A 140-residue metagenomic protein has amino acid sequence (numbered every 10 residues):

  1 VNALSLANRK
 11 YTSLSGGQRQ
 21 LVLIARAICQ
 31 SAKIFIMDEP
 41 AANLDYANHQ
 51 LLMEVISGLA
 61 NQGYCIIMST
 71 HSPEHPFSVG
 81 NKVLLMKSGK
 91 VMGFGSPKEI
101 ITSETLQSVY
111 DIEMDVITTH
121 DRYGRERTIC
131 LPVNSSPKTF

Functional and structural regions predicted by a protein language model:
V1-L6: Conserved ABC ATPase "signature" region
K10-L14, Q18: Conserved ABC ATPase signature
A27-I28: ABC ATPase C-loop
F35-D38: Catalytic Walker B motif of ABC-type/P-loop ATPase nucleotide-binding domains
T70-H71: H-loop/switch region of ABC-family ATPase nucleotide-binding domains
P76-S78: A short, surface-exposed alpha-helical micro-motif characterized by mixed small hydrophobic and charged/polar residues
V83-S96: H-loop (His-switch) and adjacent beta-strand-loop-beta switch element of ABC-type ATPase nucleotide-binding domains
V109-F140: ABC ATPase nucleotide-binding domains
